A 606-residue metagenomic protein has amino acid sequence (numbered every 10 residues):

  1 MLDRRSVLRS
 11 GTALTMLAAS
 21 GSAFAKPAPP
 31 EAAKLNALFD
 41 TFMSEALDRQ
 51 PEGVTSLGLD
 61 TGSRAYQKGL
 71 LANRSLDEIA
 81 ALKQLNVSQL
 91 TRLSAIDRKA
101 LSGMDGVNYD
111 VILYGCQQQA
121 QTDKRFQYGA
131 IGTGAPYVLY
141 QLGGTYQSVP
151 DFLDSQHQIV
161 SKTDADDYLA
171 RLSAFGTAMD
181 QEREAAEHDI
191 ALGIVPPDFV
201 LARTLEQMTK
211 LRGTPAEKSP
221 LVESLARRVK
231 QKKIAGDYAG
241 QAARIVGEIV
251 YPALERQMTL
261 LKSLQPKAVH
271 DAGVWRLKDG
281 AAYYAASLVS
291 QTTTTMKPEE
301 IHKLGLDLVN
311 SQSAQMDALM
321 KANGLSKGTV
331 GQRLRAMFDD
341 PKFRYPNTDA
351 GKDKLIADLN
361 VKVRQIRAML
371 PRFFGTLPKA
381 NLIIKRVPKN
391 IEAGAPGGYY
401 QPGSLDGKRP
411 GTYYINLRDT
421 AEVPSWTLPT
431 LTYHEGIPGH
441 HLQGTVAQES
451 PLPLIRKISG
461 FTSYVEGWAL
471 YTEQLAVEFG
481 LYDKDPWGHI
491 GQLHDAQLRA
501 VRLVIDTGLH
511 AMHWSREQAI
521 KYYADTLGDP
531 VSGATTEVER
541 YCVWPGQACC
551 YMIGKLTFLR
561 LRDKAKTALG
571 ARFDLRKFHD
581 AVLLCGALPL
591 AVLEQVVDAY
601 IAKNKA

Functional and structural regions predicted by a protein language model:
M1-T15: N-terminal secretory signal peptides and thylakoid transit peptides that target proteins across membranes
K26-A606: N-terminal maturation segment of proteins
